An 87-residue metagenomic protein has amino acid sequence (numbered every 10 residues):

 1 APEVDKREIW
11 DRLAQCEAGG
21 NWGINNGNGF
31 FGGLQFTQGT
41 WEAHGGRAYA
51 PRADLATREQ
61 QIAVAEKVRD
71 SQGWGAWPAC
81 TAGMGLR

Functional and structural regions predicted by a protein language model:
P2-R87: Peptidoglycan cell-wall recognition and remodeling modules
